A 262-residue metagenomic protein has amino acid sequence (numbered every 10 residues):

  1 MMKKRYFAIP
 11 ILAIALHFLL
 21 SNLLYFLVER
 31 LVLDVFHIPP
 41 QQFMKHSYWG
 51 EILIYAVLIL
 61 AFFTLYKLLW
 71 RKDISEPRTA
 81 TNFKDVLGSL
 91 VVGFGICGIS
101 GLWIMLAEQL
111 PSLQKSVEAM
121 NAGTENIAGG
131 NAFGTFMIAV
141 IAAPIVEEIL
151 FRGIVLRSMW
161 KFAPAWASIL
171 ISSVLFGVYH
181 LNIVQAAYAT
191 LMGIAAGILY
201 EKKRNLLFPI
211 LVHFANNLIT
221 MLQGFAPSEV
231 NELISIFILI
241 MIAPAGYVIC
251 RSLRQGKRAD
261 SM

Functional and structural regions predicted by a protein language model:
M1-L19, K45-W49, W70-L102, K161 (+2 more regions): Interfacial transmembrane-helix boundary/kink motif in multi-pass membrane proteins
F7-A15, I52, V86-V91, F133-M137 (+4 more regions): Hydrophobic alpha-helical transmembrane segments
I14-N22, Y55-L65, G93-W103, S235-R254: Hydrophobic core of alpha-helical transmembrane segments in multi-pass integral membrane proteins
A15-L69: Alpha-helical transmembrane segments in multi-pass membrane proteins
F18, N22-R30, S173, V178 (+1 more regions): Functionally important transmembrane alpha-helices
H37-H46, D73-A143: Juxtamembrane helix-loop-helix connectors linking adjacent transmembrane helices in multi-pass membrane enzymes
K67-I74, V248-M262: Membrane-interface capping segments at transmembrane-helix boundaries
V146-I171, I198-N205: Membrane-interface helix/loop boundary segments of multi-pass membrane proteins
